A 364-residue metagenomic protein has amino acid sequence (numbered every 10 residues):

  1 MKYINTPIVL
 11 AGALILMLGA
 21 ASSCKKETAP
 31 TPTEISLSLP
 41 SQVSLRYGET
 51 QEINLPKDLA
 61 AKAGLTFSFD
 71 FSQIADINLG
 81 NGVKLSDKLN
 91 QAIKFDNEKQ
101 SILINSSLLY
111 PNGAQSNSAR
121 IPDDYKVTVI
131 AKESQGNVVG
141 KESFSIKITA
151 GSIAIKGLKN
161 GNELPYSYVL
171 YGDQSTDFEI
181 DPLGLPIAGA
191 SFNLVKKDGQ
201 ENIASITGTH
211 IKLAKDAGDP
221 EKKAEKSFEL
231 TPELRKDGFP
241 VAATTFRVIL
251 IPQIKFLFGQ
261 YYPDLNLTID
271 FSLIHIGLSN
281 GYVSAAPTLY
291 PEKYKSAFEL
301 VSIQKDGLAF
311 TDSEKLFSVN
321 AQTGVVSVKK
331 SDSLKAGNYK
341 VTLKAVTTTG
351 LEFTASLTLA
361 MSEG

Functional and structural regions predicted by a protein language model:
M1-L10: Bacterial N-terminal signal peptides that target proteins for export
G19-S23: C-terminal motif of bacterial Sec signal peptides marking the signal peptidase cleavage site
K25-T28, E34-Q91, F144-Q200, A242-T311 (+1 more regions): Solvent-exposed, low-complexity, repeat-rich "mucin-like" stalks and linkers
R46, N97, S118-P122, Y171 (+6 more regions): Surface-exposed coil/turn segments at beta-strand junctions on protein surfaces, enriched
D58-I130, S134: Post-signal peptide N-terminal segment of secreted/secretory-pathway proteins
D87-S116, I203-D219, E314-D332: Strand-loop-strand motifs at the edges of beta-sheets in extracellular beta-sandwich domains
S106-N137, L213-P240, T244-F246, K335-T349: A short beta-strand micro-motif common to beta-rich folds, especially ectodomain repeats
A154, S333-L334: Beta-strand-dominated extracellular/periplasmic modules and repeats in secreted or surface-exposed proteins
